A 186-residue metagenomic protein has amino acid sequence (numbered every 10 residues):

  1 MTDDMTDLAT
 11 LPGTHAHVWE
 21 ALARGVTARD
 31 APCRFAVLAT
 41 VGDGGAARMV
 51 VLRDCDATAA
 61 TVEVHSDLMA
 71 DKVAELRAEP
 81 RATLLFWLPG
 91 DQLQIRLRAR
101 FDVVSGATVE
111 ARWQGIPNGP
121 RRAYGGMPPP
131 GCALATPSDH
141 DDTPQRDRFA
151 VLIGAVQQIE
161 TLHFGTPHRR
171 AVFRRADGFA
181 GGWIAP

Functional and structural regions predicted by a protein language model:
T2-A59, E75: An N-terminal domain-cap segment
T2-A9, L93-P186: Charged, gly/pro-rich active-site loop segments
G25-V26, L84-F86, P137-T143: Short helix-to-loop capping/linker segments positioned immediately adjacent to catalytic or ligand/cofactor-binding
R29-P32, W87-L88, G126: A short, aromatic/hydrophobic, helix- or strand-capping loop or linear motif that either lines the entrance/gate
D30, G44, D91, L162-H163: Short glycine/serine/proline-enriched coil/turn segments at secondary-structure junctions
C33-F35, A60, R81-A82, R148-V151 (+1 more regions): Short, surface-exposed beta-edge/turn micro-motifs
T40, S66-L68, F86-L88, A99 (+2 more regions): Short, structured patches in soluble enzyme cores that scaffold and shape functional sites
R53-Q92: A short mixed-secondary-structure module that forms the rim of ligand-binding clefts
